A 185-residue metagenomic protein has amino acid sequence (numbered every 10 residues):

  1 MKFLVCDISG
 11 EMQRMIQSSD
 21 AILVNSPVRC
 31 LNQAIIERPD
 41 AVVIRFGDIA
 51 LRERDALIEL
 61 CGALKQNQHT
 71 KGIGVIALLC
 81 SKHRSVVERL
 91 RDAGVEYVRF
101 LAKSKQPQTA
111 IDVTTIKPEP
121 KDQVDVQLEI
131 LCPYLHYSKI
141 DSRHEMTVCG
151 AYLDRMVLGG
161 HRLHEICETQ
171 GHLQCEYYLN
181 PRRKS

Functional and structural regions predicted by a protein language model:
M1-S9, I16: Conserved acidic segment of CheY-like receiver
K2, G72-I76: Proline-centered loop/turn at the N-terminus of a beta-strand
I8, L23-S26, L79-D112: Output/docking surface of receiver
Q17-S19, K71, D92-V95: Short, structured coil segments at secondary-structure junctions
R29-N32: Short alpha-helical segment
I36-E37, L64-G72: Conserved phosphotransfer cores of two-component systems
D40-Q66, L79-C80, V86: Conserved phosphotransfer microenvironments
P107-S185: Cysteine-centered metal-binding/redox modules
